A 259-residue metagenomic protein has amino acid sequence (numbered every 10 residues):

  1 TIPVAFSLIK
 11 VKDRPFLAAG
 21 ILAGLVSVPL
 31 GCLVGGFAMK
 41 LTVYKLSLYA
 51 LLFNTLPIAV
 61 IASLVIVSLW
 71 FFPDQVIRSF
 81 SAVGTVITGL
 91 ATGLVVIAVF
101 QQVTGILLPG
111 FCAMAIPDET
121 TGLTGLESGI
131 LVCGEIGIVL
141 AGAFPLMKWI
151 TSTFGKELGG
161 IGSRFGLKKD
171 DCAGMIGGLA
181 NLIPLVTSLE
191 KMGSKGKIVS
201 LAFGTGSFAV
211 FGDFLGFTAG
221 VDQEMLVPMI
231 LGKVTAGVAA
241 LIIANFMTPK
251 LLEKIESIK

Functional and structural regions predicted by a protein language model:
T1-G142, Q223-K259: Signature of multi-pass transmembrane helix bundles
T1-V26, L30, K168-D222: Alpha-helical membrane segments and immediately flanking helix-loop junctions that form or couple to the substrate/ion
I21, C32, V99, G105-F111 (+7 more regions): Generic ordered-secondary-structure signal
Y44-F53, I161-K169, K191-K197: Short juxtamembrane and helix-loop transition motifs at transmembrane-helix boundaries in membrane proteins
G110-D170, G174-I183: Long, well-ordered mid-to-C-terminal structural blocks that present hydrophobic/aromatic surfaces
